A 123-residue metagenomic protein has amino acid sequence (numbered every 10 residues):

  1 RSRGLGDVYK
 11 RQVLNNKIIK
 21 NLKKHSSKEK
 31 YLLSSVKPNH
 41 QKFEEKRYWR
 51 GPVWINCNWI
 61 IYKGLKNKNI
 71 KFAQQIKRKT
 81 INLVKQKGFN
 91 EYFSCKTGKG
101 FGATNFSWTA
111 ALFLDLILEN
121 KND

Functional and structural regions predicted by a protein language model:
R1-Y9: Single conserved hydrophobic/aromatic residue that forms the stacking wall/gate of nucleotide- or nucleobase-binding
L14-F113, I117-D123: Non-catalytic carbohydrate-binding regions of carbohydrate-active enzymes
